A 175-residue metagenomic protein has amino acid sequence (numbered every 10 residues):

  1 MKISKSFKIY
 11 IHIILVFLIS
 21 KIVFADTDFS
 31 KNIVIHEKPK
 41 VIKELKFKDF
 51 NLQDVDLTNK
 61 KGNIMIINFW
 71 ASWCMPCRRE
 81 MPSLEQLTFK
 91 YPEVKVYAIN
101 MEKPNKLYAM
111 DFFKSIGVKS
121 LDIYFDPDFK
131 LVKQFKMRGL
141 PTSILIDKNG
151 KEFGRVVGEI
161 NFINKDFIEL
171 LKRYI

Functional and structural regions predicted by a protein language model:
K2-I11: Bacterial N-terminal signal peptides that target proteins for export
H12-K21: Bacterial N-terminal signal peptides
D26-L57: N-terminal "domain-start" segment that seeds a small globular fold
D56-R78: Short active-site neighborhood of thiol/selenol oxidoreductases, capturing the structured segment around
K61-N63, E93, V118-S120, M137: Active-site acidic short loop of glycosyltransferases
I66-I67, V96, S143: Hydrophobic beta-strand anchors of alpha/beta hydrolase catalytic cores
R78-I116, P127-Q134: Structural microenvironment flanking redox-active thiols in thiol-disulfide oxidoreductases
K114-K119, D126-L170: Thiol/disulfide oxidoreductase modules built on the thioredoxin-like
